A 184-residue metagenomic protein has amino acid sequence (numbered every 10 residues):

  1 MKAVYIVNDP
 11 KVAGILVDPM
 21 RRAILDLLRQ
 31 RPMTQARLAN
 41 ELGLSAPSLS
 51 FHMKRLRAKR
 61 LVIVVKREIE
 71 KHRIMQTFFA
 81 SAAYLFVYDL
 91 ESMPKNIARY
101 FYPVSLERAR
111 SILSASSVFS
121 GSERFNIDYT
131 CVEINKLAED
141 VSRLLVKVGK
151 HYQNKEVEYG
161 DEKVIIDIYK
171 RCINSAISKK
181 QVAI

Functional and structural regions predicted by a protein language model:
M1-I6: Long, low-complexity, charged/polar intrinsically disordered regions in eukaryotic proteins
V7-M20, T34, R67-L90: Short, cationic-aromatic polyanion-contact patches
R22-D26: Pre-recognition alpha-helix immediately N-terminal to the DNA-recognition helix within helix-turn-helix or winged-helix
Q30-R37: Short capping segments at the starts of secondary-structure elements
R37-G43, L56: A short acidic, leucine-rich amphipathic alpha-helix
P47, K54: Key DNA-contact positions within bacterial/archaeal DNA-binding proteins
R60-L61: Glycine-centered, phosphate/nucleic-acid-interacting loop/turn motifs that mediate DNA/RNA or nucleotide
A82-A138, K150-E158, E162, V182-I184: Amphipathic alpha-helical dimerization/coiled-coil segments that flank or bridge DNA-binding/regulatory modules
